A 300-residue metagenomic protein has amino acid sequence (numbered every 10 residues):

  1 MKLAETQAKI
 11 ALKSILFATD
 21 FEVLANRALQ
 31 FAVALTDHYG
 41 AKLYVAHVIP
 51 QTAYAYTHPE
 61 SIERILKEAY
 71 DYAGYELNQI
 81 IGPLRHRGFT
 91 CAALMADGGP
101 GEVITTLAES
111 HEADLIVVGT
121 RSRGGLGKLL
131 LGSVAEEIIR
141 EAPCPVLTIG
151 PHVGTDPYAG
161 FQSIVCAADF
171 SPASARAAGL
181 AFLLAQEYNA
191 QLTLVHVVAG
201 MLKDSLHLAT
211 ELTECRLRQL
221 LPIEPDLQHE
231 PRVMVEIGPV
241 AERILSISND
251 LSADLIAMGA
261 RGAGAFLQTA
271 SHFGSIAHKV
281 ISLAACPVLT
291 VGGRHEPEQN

Functional and structural regions predicted by a protein language model:
M1-I10, F31, R64-I65, I81-I116 (+2 more regions): Structural beta-alpha unit
K2-E60, K67, Q162-H207, E224 (+2 more regions): Small/aliphatic-rich secondary-structure junction motif
Y44-A46, A92-A96, L147, T193-V195 (+2 more regions): General small-molecule cofactor/ligand-binding pocket signal
L115-E137, M258-L283, P297-E298: Glycine-rich, Arg-bearing micro-motifs that act as flexible, cationic patches
T120-R121, P151, H196-V197, G259-R261 (+1 more regions): Short secondary-structure boundary segments
A135-G154: Short, structured interface segments
V146, I281-P297: Short, flexible loop segments at boundaries between secondary-structure elements
